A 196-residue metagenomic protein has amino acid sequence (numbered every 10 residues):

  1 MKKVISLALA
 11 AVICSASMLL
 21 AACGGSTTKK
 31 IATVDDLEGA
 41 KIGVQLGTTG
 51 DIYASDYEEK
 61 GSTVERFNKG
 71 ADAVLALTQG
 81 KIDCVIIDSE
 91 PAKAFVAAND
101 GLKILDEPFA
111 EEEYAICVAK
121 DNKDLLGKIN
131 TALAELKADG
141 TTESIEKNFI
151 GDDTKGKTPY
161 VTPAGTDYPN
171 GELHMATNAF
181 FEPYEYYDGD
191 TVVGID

Functional and structural regions predicted by a protein language model:
M18-A22: C-terminal motif of bacterial Sec signal peptides marking the signal peptidase cleavage site
G24-S26: Bacterial signal peptide processing site
V34-G47, E172-T177: Short loop->beta-strand "edge-of-pocket" segments that line small-molecule binding or catalytic clefts across diverse
V44, S62-K69: Short beta-strand-to-loop elements that line the ligand-binding cleft of bilobed periplasmic-binding protein-like
T49-E59, D100, I104-P108, T131-P169: Ligand-binding clefts/hinges and TM-proximal coupling segments of bilobed small-molecule sensing domains
D51-Y57, A71, A76-Q79, D83-A110: A ligand-binding cleft/hinge motif common to bilobed small-molecule-binding domains
T63-R66, K128, S144, N170-D196: Extracytoplasmic small-molecule ligand-binding "clamshell" domains of the periplasmic binding protein/Venus flytrap
S89, K93-T131, G156-T162, T166 (+1 more regions): Periplasmic-binding protein-like
